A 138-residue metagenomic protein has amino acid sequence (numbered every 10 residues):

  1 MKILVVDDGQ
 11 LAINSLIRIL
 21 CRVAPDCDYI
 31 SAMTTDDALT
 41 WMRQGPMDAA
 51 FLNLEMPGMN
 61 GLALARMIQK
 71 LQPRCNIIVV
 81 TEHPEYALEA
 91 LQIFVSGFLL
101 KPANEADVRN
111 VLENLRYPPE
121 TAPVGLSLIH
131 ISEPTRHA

Functional and structural regions predicted by a protein language model:
D7, N53: Active-site residues of response regulator receiver
Q10-I30, K70: Two-component/phosphorelay signaling modules centered on CheY-like receiver
S31-A49: Acidic, metal-coordinating helix/loop segments flanking the phosphotransfer/catalytic sites of two-component signaling
T34, N60-A63: Acidic catalytic/metal-coordinating carboxylates
T40, L62-R74: Short amphipathic alpha-helix used as the core "switch/output" element in two-component signaling
P57: The feature encodes the CheY-like receiver
A103-L112: C-terminal output helix
I129-A138: Single conserved hydrophobic/aromatic residue that forms the stacking wall/gate of nucleotide- or nucleobase-binding
